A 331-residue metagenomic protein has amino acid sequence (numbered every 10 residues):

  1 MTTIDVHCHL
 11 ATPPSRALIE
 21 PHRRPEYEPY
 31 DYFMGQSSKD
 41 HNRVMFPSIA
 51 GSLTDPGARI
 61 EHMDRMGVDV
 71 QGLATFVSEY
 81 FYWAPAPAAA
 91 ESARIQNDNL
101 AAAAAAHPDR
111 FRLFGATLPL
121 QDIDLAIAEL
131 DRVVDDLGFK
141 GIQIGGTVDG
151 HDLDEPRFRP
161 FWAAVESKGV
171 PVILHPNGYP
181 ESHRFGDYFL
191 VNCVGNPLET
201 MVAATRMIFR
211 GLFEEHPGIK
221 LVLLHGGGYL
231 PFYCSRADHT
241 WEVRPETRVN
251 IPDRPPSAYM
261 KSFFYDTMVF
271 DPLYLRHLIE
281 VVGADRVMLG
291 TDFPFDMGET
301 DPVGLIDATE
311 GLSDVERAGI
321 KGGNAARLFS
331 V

Functional and structural regions predicted by a protein language model:
M1-V6, P13-V70, D98-A106, A128-R132 (+6 more regions): Mid-to-C-terminal alpha-helical segments outside catalytic/metal-binding sites
I4-V6, Q71-L73, L113-A116, I142-I144 (+4 more regions): Hydrophobic faces of well-ordered beta-strands that scaffold small-molecule active sites in alpha/beta enzyme cores
A11-P13, E79-F81, Q121-D122, G150 (+4 more regions): Active-site environment of divalent metal-dependent phosphoester hydrolases
P14-I19, A84, R184-D187, Y233-A237 (+2 more regions): Short aromatic-enriched loop/helix-cap "lid" or pocket-rim segments at secondary-structure transitions that line
D69-R210: Active-site gating/metal-coordination segments in enzymes
I144, F189-M201, E214-E215, L221-H225 (+2 more regions): Active-site core of metal-dependent hydrolases
F185-G195, W241, A258, V303-D307: Short glycine/proline- and charge-enriched loop/turn segments that cap or connect secondary-structure elements
G211, E215-A258: Aromatic-lined glycan-binding groove of carbohydrate-active enzymes
